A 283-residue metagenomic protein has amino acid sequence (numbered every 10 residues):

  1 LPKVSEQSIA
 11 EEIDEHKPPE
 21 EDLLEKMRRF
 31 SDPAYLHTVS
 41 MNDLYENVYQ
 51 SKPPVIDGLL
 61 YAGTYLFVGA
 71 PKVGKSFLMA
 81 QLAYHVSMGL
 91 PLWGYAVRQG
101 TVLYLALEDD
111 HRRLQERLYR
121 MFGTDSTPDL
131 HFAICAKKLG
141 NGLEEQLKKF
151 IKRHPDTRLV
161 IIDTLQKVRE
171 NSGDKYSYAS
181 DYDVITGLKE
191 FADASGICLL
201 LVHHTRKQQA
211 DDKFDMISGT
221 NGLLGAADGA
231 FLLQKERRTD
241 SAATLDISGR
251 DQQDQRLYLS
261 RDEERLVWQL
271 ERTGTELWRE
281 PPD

Functional and structural regions predicted by a protein language model:
L1-K26: Modules that initiate DNA replication and primer synthesis
K3, P19-D22, G140-K152, A243-G249: Short, surface-exposed amphipathic charged segments that create phosphate/polyanion-binding patches used for binding
R29-V55: N-terminal pre-Walker A segment at the start of P-loop NTPase domains
N42-L44, Q50-S51, V97-E190, E271: Conserved inter-motif catalytic segment of the P-loop NTP-binding fold
V55-S126, F132-I134, L224-A226, A230: Walker A/P-loop NTP-binding active-site region of P-loop NTPases, recognizing the glycine-rich GxxxxGKT/S
L66-V68, K72, S76-F77, L105 (+2 more regions): Phosphate-binding/switch region of NTP-binding enzymes
E263-D283: DNA transaction DNA-binding modules
